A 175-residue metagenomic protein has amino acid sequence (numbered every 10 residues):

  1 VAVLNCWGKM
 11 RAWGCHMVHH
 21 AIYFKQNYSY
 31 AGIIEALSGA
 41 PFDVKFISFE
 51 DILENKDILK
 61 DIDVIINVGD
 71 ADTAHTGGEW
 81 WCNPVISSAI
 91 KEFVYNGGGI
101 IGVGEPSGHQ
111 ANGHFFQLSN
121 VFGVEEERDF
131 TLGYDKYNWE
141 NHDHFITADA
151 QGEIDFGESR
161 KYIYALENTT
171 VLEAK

Functional and structural regions predicted by a protein language model:
V1-I62: Aromatic-Pro/Gly-enriched surface loop or interdomain linker that acts as a lid/target-recognition segment
W7-M10, D51-I52, A71-T73, P106-H109: Short, solvent-exposed loop/turn segments at secondary-structure junctions
H16-Q26, D43, N67-N83: The substrate-binding groove and active-site-proximal loops of carbohydrate-active enzymes, especially glycoside
K56-K60, I66, N112-S119: Substrate-binding cleft/loops of secretory-pathway carbohydrate-active enzymes
D61-D63, G97, T169: Short, well-ordered alpha-helix to beta-strand connector turns
D63-D70, I101: Structural motif
D72, T76-R160: A glycine-rich, often tryptophan-bearing local segment used as a flexible ligand/cofactor-contacting loop or short
V171-K175: Short, Gly/Ser/Thr-enriched beta-strand-loop segments that form substrate-interacting elements of hydrolase/peptidase
